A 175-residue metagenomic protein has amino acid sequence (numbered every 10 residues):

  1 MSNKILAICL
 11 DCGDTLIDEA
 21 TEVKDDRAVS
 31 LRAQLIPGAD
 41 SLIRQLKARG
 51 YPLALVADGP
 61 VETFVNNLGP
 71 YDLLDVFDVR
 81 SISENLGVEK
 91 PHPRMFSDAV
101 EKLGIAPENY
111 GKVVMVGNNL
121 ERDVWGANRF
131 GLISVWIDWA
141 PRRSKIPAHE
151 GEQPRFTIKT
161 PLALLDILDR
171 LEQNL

Functional and structural regions predicted by a protein language model:
M1-T21, D26, L31-K47, Y51-L175: Asp-based, Mg2+/Mn2+-dependent phosphohydrolase catalytic module
